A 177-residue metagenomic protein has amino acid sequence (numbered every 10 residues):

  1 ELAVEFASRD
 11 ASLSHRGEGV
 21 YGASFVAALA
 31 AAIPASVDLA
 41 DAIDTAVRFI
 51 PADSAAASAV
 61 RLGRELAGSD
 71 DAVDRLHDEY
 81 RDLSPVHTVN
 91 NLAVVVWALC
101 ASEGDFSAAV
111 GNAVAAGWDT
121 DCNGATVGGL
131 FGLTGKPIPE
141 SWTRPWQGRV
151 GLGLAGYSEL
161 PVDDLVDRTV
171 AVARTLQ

Functional and structural regions predicted by a protein language model:
E1-E18, G132: Gly/Ser-rich oxyanion-binding loop with an adjacent helix/lid that shapes the negatively charged ligand pocket
E1-F6, D41, S141-R144: Short sequence/structural elements of tandem HEAT/ARM alpha-solenoid repeats
S8-R16, A27-G117: Accessory "access/gating" subregions that flank catalytic or transport cores
H15-E18, F25-A27, V94-T169: Catalytic phosphate/nucleotide-handling subdomain of diverse soluble enzymes
D53-V60, R64-R75, E79-P85, T134-Q177: Acidic, carboxylate-rich catalytic segments that either coordinate divalent cations
